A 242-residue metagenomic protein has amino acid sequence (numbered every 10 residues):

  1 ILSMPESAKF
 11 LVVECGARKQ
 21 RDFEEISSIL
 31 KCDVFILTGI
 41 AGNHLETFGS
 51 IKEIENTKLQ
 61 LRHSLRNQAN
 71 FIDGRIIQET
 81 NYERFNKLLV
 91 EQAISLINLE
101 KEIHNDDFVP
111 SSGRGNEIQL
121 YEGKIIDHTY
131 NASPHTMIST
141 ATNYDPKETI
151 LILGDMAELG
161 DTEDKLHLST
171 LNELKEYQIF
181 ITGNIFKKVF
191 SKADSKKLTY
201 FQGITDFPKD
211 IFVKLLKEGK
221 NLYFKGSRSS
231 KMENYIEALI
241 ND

Functional and structural regions predicted by a protein language model:
I1-Q68, E91, S95, D210 (+2 more regions): Phosphate-binding loop of NTP-binding sites
I1-V12, F85-N86, P110, F190-A193: Short intrinsically disordered, low-complexity coil segments enriched in acidic
V12, L37, I72, K124-D127: Short hydrophobic-aromatic micro-motifs
E14, I26, T38, I54 (+6 more regions): Residue-level signal for inorganic ion chemistry
Q20, E55, R84-K87, P134-M137: Amphipathic alpha-helical transducer elements in NTP-driven molecular machines
L59, I76-Y82, Q92-E102, F108-D242: ATP-dependent carboxylate-amine ligase
L65-F71, E176-Y177: A short helix->loop->beta-strand "cap" motif at the edges of active sites that frequently abuts
